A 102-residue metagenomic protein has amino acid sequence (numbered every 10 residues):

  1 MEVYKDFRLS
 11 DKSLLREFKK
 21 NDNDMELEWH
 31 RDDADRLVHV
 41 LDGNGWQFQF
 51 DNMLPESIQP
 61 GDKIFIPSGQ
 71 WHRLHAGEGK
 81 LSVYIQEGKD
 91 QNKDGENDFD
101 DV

Functional and structural regions predicted by a protein language model:
M1-F18: Transition segment at domain starts
S13-D33, L41, F65-S68: Conserved short histidine dyad/triad with adjacent acidic residue
E26-D32, V38, F48-F50, E56-S57 (+1 more regions): Short histidine-centered beta-strand/loop micro-motifs that create catalytic or ligand/metal-coordination sites
N44-W46, K89: Short, charged/polar surface micro-motifs in flexible loops or helix N-caps
D51-G69: Short acidic-glycine-tyrosine-enriched beta hairpin
S68-K93: Ligand-binding loop in jelly-roll beta-barrel domains
N97-V102: Short acidic DE-rich linear segments
